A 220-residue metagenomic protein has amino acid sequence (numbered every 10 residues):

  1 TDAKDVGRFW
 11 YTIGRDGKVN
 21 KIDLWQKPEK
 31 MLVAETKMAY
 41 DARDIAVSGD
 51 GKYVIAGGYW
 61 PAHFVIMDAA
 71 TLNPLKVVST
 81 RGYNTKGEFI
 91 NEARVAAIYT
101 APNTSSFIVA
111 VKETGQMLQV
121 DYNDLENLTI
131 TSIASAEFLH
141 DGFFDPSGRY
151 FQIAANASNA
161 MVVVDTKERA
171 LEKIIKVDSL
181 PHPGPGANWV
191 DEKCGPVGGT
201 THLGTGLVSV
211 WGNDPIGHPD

Functional and structural regions predicted by a protein language model:
T1-D220: Predominantly soluble domains enriched in secretory-pathway, periplasmic, or organellar proteins
